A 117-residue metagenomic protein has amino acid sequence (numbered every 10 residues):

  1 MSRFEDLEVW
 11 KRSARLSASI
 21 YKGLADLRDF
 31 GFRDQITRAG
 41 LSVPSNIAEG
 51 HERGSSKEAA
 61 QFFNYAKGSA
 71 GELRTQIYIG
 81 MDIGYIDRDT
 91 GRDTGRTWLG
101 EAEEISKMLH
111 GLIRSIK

Functional and structural regions predicted by a protein language model:
M1-K117: Amphipathic alpha-helical assembly/interaction segments
